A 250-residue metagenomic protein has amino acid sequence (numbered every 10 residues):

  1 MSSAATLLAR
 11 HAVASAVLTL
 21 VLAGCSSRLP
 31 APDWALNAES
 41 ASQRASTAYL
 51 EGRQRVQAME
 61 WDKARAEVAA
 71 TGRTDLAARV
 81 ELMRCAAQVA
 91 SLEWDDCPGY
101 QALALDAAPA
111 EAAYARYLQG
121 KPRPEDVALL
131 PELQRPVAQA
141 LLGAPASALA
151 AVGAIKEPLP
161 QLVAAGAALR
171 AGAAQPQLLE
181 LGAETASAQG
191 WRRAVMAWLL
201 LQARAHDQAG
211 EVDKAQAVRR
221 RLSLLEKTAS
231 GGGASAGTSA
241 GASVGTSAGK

Functional and structural regions predicted by a protein language model:
M1-C25: Sec-dependent bacterial lipoprotein signal peptides
T19-R44: Bacterial Sec signal peptide processing site at the extreme N-terminus
P30, N37, V56, A77 (+5 more regions): Residues that mark the junctions of alpha-helical repeat units in TPR/alpha-solenoid scaffolds
A41, E60, L76-A77, E81 (+3 more regions): TPR repeat positional signature
R44-A45, R84, V163-G166, G182 (+2 more regions): Structural register within alpha-helical repeat arrays
A64-D95, A188-A197, E226, G231: Short, charge-rich amphipathic alpha-helical segments embedded in non-transmembrane helical bundles/solenoids
R84-A110, K121-L130, D207-K214: Alpha-helical linker/edge segments of TPR/alpha-solenoid repeat scaffolds and analogous pre-/post-domain helices
A110-W191: Extended amphipathic alpha-helical interaction segments
